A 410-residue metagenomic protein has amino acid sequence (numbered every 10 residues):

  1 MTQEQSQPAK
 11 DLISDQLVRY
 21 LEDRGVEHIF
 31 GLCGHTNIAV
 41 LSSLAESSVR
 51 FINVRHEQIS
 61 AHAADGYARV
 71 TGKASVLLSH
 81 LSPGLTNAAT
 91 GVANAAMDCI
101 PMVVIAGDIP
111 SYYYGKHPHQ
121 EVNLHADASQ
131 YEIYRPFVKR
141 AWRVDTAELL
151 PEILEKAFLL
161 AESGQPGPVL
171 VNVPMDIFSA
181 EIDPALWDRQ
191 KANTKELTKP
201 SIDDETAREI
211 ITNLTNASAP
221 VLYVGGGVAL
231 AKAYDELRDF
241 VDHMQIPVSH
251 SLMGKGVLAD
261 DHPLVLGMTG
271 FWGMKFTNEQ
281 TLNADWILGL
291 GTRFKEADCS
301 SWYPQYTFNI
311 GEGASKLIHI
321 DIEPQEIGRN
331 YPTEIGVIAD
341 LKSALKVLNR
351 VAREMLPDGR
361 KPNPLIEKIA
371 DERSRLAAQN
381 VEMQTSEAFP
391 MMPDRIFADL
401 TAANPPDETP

Functional and structural regions predicted by a protein language model:
P8, A128, K156, L160-N216: Conformationally flexible catalytic loops at phosphate/diphosphate-handling active centers
S14-E27, G66-T71, L160-Q165, T206-V221 (+3 more regions): Glycine-rich phosphate/diphosphate-binding loops that line cofactor/substrate pockets in enzymes
S14-L17, E22-V26, L32, V40-A45 (+1 more regions): Active-site diphosphate/adenylate-binding microenvironment
G31-C33, I105-A106, N172, Q245-L252 (+1 more regions): Short internal beta-strands
T36, I109-P110, V173-S179, G226-V228 (+1 more regions): Glycine-rich beta-alpha junction loops
I38-P110, K116, G270-F271, K275-K295: Thiamine diphosphate
D108-P151, G254-A370: Glycine-rich, acidic loop regions that bind phosphate or pyrophosphate groups
V221, A229-Q245: Glycine-rich phosphate/diphosphate-binding loop of Rossmann-like nucleotide-binding domains
